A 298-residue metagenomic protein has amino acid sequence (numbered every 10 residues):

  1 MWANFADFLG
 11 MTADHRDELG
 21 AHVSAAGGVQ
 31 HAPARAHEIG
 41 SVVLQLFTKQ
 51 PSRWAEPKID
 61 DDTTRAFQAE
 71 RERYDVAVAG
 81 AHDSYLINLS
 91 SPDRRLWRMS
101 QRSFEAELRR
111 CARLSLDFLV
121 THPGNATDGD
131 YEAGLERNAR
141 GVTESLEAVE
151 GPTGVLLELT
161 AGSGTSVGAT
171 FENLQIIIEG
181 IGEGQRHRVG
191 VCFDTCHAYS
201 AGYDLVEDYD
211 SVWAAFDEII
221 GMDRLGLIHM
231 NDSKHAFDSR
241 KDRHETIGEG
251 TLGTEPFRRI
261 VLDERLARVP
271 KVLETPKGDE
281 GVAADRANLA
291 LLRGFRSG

Functional and structural regions predicted by a protein language model:
W2, F8, Q175-G298: Histidine-acidic metal/acid-base catalytic patches
W2-D83, I87, S91-A106, G298: N-terminal pre-domain/capping segments
N4, L89-G190: Active-site acidic/histidine proton-transfer and metal-coordination neighborhood in alpha/beta enzyme cores
L19, A79, V155, V191-C192 (+1 more regions): Residue-level marker for buried hydrophobic side chains located in beta-strands that build the well-ordered beta-sheet
H22-A26, K49-P51, D83-L86, G124-A126 (+4 more regions): Active-site beta-loop-alpha junctions enriched in small/polar residues
H31, D62-A69, M99-R102, A106-R113 (+5 more regions): Alpha-helical scaffolding segments of alpha/beta enzyme cores, especially the outer helices of TIM-barrel or partial
A34-G40, D60-G80, E107-S115, E144-G151 (+3 more regions): Acidic (Asp/Glu)-rich catalytic clusters
A36, H82, S100, C111 (+4 more regions): Conserved, mostly hydrophobic/aromatic
